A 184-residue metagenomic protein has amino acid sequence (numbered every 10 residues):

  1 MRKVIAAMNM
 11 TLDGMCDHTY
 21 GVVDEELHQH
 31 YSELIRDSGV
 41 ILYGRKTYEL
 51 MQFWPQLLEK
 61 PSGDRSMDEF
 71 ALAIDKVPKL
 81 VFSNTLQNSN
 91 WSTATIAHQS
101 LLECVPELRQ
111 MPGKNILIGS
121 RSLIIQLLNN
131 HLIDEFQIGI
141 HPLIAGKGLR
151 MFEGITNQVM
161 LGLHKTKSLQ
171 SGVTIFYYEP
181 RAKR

Functional and structural regions predicted by a protein language model:
M1-R184: Enzymes that bind and transform nitrogen-containing heteroaromatic metabolites
